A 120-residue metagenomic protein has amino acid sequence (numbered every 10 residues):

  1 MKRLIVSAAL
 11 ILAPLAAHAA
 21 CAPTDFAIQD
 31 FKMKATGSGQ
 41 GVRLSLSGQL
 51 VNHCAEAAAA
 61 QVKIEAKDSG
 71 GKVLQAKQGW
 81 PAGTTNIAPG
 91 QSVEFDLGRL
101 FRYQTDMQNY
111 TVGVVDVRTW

Functional and structural regions predicted by a protein language model:
M1-L4: Positively charged n-region of N-terminal signal peptides that target proteins for export
A9-A19: Hydrophobic h-region of N-terminal signal peptides that target proteins for export in Gram-negative bacteria
A17-R43: Transition segment at domain starts
F26-A27, A59, G71-P81: Short beta-strand and strand-turn-strand segments in soluble, beta-rich domains
L44-L50: Short, well-ordered beta-strand segments enriched in hydrophobic/aromatic residues
N52-E56, G70: Short, acidic/polar linear motifs in exposed loop/turn regions
Q75-Q104: Intrinsically disordered, low-complexity Pro/Gly/Ser/Thr-rich segments with frequent PxxP/GP/PP motifs and embedded
R99-W120: Terminal connector regions
